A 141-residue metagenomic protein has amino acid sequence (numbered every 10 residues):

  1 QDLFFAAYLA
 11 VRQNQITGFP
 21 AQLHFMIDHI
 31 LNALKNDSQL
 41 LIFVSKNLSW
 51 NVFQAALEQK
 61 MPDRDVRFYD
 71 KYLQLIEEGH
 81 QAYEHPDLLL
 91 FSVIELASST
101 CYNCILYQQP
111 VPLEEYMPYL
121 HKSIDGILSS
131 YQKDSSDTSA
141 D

Functional and structural regions predicted by a protein language model:
D2, A6-D37, V93: Hydrophobic alpha-helical connector segments
L3, N36, L40, R67-K71 (+1 more regions): Amphipathic, well-ordered alpha-helical segments in soluble domains
Y8, A21, A33-A56, D70 (+1 more regions): Amphipathic alpha-helical segments used for helix-helix packing
N14-Q22, V52, A56, K60 (+2 more regions): A structural signal for alpha-helical segments
F25, H29, K71, Y119-S123: Alpha-helical elements of Rossmann-like donor-binding domains used by nucleotide-donor carbohydrate transfer enzymes
Q39, F53-H80, D87-F91, D125: Amphipathic alpha-helical packing segments from all-alpha helical-bundle domains
K46, I76-I124, Y131-D141: Hydrophobic/aromatic-rich alpha-helical bundle segments in the mid-to-C-terminal region
